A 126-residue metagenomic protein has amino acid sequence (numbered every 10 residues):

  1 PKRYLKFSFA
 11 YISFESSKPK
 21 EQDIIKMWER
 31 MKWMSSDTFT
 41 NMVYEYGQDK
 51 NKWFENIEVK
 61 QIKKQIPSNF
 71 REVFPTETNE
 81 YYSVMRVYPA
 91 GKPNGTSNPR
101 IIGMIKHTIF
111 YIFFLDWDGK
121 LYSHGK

Functional and structural regions predicted by a protein language model:
P1-N98, I109-K126: Basic, Lys/Arg-enriched alpha-helical interface segments
M104-I105: Generic beta-strand structural signal
